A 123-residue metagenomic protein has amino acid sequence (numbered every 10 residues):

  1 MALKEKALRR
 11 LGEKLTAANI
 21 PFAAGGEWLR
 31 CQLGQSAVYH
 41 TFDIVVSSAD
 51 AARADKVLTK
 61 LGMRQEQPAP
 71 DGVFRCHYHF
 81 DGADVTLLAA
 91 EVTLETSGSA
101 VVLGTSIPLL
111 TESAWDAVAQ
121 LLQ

Functional and structural regions predicted by a protein language model:
A2-L3, V46: Residues that cap or flank secondary-structure elements
K4-L8: Signature of uroporphyrinogen-III synthase
R9-F42, V46-A49, R53-D55, T111: Active-site nucleotide-donor binding segment shared across nucleotidyl transfer reactions
A17-N19, Y39, K60, G82 (+1 more regions): Short, well-ordered coil/turn elements that cap or connect secondary structure elements
G34-S36, H77, G98-S99: Short secondary-structure boundary/capping segments
A54-M63: A short alpha/beta connector and helix-capping loop motif
G62-E95: Conserved catalytic core of two-metal-ion nucleotidyltransferases
A89, T93-Q123: Catalytic cores of NTP-dependent nucleotidyl/adenyl transfer enzymes across multiple folds
